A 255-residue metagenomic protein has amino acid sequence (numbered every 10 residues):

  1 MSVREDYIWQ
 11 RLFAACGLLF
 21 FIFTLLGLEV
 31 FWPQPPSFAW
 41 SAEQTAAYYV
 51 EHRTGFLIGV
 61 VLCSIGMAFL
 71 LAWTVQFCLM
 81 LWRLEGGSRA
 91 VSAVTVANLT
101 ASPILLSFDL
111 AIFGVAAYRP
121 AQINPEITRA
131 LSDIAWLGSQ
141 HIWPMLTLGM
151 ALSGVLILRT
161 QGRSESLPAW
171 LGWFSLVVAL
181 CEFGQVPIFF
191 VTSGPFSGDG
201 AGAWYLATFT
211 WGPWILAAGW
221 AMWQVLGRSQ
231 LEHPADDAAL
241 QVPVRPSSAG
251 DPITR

Functional and structural regions predicted by a protein language model:
M1-R255: Hydrophobic, aromatic-enriched alpha-helical segments typical of multi-pass transmembrane helices
